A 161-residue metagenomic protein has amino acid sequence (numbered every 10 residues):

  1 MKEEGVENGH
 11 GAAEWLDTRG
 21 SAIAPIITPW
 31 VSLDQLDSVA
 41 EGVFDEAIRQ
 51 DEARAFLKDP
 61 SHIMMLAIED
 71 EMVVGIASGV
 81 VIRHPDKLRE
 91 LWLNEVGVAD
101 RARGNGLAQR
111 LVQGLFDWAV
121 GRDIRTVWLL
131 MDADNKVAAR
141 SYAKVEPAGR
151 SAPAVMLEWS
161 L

Functional and structural regions predicted by a protein language model:
M1-T18, K144, A154-L161: Terminal substrate-recognition subdomain of acyl/acetyltransferases
E4-I48: Short amphipathic alpha-helix that is part of the acyltransferase structural core
F44-L66: Active-site rim helix/loop that mediates acceptor-substrate recognition in acyltransferases
L66, M72-V81, W92, G97: Conserved beta-strand in the GNAT
I82-L93, R103, R122-R125, G149-P153: A conserved beta-turn-beta hairpin within the catalytic core of GNAT-like acetyltransferases that forms part
V98, G104-D117, R140-K144: Conserved acetyl-CoA-binding loop-helix of GNAT-fold acetyltransferases
Q109, A133-W159: Conserved active-site alpha-helix within GNAT-family acetyltransferase domains
A119-M131: Conserved GNAT acetyl-CoA-binding A-motif
